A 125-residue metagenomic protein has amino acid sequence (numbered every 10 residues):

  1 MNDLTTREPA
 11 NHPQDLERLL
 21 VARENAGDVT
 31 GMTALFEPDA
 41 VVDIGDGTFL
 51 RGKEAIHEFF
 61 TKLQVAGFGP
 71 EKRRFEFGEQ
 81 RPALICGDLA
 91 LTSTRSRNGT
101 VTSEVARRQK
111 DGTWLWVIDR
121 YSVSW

Functional and structural regions predicted by a protein language model:
M1-P38: Short, low-complexity N-terminal intrinsically disordered segments enriched in polar/charged residues
H12, G45-T48, E54-T100: Surface-exposed, charged secondary-structure patches
L20, M32-T33, A40, G52 (+3 more regions): Hydrophobic pocket/interface hotspot
G27, G31, I56, T113-W116: Anionic, Ser/Thr-rich low-complexity intrinsically disordered regions
F36, C86, Q109-K110: Structural motif
F36-E37, S96, R120-S122: Short beta-strand segments enriched in hydrophobic/aromatic residues within well-folded beta-rich domains
V42-D43, L91-T92, W116-I118: Short hydrophobic/aromatic-rich beta-strand segments that constitute the beta-sheet cores of beta-sandwich/beta-barrel
V101-W125: Short beta-strand edge/turn micro-motifs at domain boundaries
